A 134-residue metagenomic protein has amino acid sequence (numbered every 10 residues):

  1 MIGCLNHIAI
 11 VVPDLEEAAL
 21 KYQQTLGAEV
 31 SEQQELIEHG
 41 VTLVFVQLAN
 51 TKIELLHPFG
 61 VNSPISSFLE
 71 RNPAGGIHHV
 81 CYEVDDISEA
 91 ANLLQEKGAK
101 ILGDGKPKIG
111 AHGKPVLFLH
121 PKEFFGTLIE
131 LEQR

Functional and structural regions predicted by a protein language model:
C4-N6, T25-E38, G60-N72, G76-H78 (+2 more regions): A cross-kingdom feature marking solvent-exposed beta-strand/loop segments within repeated, beta-rich binding/scaffold
L5-P13, V44-Q47, S67-L93, L117: Vicinal oxygen chelate
A18-Q23, L94: Conserved active-site tyrosine of GNAT-family acetyltransferases
G40-T42: Active-site segment of metal-dependent pyrophosphate-handling enzymes, primarily the Nudix hydrolase catalytic core
V44-Q47, E54, A91-R134: Vicinal oxygen chelate
K52, P58-F59: Short, conserved turn/kink motifs that form compact alpha/beta structural patches or helix kinks used as
G60, I87, F124: Short Gly/Pro-enriched loop/turn and capping motifs at secondary-structure junctions
